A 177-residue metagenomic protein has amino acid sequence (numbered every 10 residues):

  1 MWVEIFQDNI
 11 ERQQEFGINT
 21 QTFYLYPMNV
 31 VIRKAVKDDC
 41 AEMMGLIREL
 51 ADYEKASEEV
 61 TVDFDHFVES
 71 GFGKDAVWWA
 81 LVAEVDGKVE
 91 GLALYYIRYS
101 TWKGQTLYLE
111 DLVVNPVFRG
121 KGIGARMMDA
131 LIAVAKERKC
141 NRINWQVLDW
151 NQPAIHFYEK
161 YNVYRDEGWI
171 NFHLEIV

Functional and structural regions predicted by a protein language model:
V31-M43: A short beta-loop-alpha structural element at the N-terminal edge of CoA-dependent acyl/N-acetyltransferase catalytic
M44-S70: Conserved GNAT-fold acetyl-CoA-binding loop/helix
S70-V82: A short helix-loop-beta-strand connector motif used in the catalytic cores of GNAT acetyltransferases and, in some
V82, K88-Y96: Conserved beta-strand in the GNAT
L112-R119: A short, internal acetyl-CoA/4′-phosphopantetheine-binding micro-motif in the GNAT/acyltransferase core
G120-A133, K160: Conserved acetyl-CoA-binding loop-helix of GNAT-fold acetyltransferases
A125, E137, D149-G168, L174: Conserved active-site alpha-helix within GNAT-family acetyltransferase domains
K136-Q146: Conserved GNAT acetyl-CoA-binding A-motif
